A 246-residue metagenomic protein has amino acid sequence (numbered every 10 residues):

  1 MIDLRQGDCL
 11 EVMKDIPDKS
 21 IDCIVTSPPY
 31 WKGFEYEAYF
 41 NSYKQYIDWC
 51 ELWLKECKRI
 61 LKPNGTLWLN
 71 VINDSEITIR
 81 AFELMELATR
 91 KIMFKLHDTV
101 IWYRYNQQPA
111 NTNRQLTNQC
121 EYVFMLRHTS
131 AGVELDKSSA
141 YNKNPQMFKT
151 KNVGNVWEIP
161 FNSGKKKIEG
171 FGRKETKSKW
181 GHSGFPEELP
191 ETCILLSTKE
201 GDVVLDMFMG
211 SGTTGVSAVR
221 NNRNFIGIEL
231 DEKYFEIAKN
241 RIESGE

Functional and structural regions predicted by a protein language model:
M1-I237: Core catalytic lobe of class I
K239-E246: Short, conserved SAM-binding/catalytic segment of Class I S-adenosyl-L-methionine-dependent methyltransferases
